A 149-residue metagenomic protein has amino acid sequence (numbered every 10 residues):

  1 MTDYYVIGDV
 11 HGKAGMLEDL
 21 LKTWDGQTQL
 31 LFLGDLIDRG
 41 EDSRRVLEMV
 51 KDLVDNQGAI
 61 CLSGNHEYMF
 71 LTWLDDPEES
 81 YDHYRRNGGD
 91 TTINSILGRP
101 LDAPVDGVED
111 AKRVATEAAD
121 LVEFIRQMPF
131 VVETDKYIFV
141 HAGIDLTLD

Functional and structural regions predicted by a protein language model:
M1-M49, V54, A59: N-terminal active-site segment of His-dependent metallophosphoesterases
M1-Y5, V132-I138: Beta-strand-turn-beta hairpins that frame and shape the catalytic cleft of phosphate-ester-processing enzymes
I7, S63-G64, H141: Active-site-adjacent beta-strand anchor residues
H11-G12, E67-Y68, I144-T147: Short, solvent-exposed loop/turn segments at secondary-structure junctions
R39-F130: Active-site neighborhood of divalent metal-dependent phosphoester bond hydrolases
T72-D75, Y137-D149: Divalent-metal (often Zn2+) His-rich catalytic cores of metallo-beta-lactamase-fold enzymes
F130-V131, L146: Substrate-recognition element of Asp-dependent hydrolases with the DxDx(T/V) motif
